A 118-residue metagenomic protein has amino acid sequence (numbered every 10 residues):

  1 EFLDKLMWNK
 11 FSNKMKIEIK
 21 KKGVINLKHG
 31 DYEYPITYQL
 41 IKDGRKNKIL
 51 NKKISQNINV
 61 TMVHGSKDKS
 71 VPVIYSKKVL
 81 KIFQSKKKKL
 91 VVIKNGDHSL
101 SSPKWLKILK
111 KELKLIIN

Functional and structural regions predicted by a protein language model:
E1-K87, V92, D97-L100, K104-K110 (+1 more regions): The alpha/beta-hydrolase serine catalytic core
